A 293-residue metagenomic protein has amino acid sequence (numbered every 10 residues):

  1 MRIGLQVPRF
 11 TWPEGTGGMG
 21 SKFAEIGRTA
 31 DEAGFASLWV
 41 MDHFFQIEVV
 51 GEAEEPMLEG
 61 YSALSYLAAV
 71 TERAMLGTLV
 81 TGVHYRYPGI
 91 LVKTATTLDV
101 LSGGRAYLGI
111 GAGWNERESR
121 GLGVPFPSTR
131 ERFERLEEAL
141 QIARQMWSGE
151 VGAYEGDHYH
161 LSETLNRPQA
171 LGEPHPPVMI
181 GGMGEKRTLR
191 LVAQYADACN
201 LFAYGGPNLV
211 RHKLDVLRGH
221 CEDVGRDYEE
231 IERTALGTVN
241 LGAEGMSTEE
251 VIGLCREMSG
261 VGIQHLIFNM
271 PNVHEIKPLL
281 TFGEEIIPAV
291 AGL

Functional and structural regions predicted by a protein language model:
M1-V70, P176, N269, V273 (+2 more regions): N-terminal beta1-alpha1-beta2 module of alpha/beta enzyme domains
I3-V7, L38-V40, M75-T78, A106-I110 (+4 more regions): Hydrophobic faces of well-ordered beta-strands that scaffold small-molecule active sites in alpha/beta enzyme cores
V7, D31, T129-G172, N200-L293: An alpha-helical appendage that flanks or caps ligand/catalytic pockets
V7-G20, T81-G89, P174-G184, G237-E249: Active-site mouth loops of central-metabolism enzymes
G17-A30, L91-T94, G181-Q194, G245-M258: Short, acidic/polar
D31-E32, L64-R73, A95, D99-R105 (+3 more regions): Acidic (Asp/Glu)-rich catalytic clusters
V49-E52, T78, Y87-Y195, R211-D223 (+1 more regions): Internal, glycine-rich beta/alpha segment that forms the wall or movable "lid" of small-molecule/cofactor binding
S65-A69, M75-Y87: Structural motif corresponding to the early beta-alpha repeats
